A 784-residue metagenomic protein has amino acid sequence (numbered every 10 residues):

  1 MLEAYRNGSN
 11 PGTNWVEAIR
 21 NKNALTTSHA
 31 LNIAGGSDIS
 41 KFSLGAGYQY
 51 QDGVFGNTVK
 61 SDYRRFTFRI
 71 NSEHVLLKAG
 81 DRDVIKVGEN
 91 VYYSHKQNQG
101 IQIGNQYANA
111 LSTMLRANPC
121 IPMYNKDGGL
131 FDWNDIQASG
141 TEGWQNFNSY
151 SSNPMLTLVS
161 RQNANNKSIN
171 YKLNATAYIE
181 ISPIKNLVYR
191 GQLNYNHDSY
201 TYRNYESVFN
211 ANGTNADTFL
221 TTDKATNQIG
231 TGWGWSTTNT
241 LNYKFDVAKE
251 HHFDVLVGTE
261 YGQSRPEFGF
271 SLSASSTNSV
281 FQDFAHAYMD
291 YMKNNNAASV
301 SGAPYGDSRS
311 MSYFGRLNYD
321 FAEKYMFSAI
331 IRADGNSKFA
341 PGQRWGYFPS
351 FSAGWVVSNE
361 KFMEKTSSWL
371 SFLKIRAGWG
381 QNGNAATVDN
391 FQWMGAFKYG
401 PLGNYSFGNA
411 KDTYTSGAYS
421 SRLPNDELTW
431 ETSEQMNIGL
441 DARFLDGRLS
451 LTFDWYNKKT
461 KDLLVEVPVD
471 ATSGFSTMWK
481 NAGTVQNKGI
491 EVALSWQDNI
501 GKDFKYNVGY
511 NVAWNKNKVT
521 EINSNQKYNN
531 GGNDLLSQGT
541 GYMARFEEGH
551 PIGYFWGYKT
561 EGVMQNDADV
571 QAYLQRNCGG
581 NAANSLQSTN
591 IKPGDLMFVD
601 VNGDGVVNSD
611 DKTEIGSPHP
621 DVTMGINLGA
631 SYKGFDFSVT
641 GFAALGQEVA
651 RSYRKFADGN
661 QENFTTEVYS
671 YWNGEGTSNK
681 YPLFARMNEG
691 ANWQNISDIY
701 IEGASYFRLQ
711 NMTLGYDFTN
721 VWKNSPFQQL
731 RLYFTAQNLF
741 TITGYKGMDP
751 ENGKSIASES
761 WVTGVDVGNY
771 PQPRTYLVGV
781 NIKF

Functional and structural regions predicted by a protein language model:
M1-N57, E142-W144, L158-N163, E180-I184 (+3 more regions): Residues embedded in well-ordered regular secondary structure
M1-T13, N105-V159, N163-N165: Acidic, glycine-rich flexible loop segments
E3-A4, N23-S28, A34, E73-L77 (+6 more regions): Extracellular/periplasmic, surface-exposed regions of secreted and cell-surface proteins
A4-R6, E206-N215, Y405, D412-S421 (+5 more regions): Surface-exposed, extracytoplasmic segments of Gram-negative outer-membrane nutrient-acquisition systems
G8-V16, S299, V606-D610: Short Pro/Gly-enriched beta-strand edge/turn motifs at strand-loop
I19-Q99, L173: Transmembrane beta-barrel wall of Gram-negative outer-membrane proteins
A46-Y48, G641-A643, T713: A mature extracytoplasmic/lumenal domain signature
G53, S337-F339, E648-V649: Extracytoplasmic/secreted cell-surface and envelope-processing proteins
